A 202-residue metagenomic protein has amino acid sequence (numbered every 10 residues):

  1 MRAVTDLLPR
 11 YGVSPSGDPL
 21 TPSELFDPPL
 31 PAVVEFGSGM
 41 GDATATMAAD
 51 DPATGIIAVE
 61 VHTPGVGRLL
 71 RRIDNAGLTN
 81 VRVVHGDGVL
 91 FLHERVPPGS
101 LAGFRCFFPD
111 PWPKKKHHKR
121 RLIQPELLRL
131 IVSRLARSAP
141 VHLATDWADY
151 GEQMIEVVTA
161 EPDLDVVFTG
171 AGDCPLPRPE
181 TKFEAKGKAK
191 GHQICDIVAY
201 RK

Functional and structural regions predicted by a protein language model:
M1-V34, M40-D51: S-adenosyl-L-methionine
F36, V59: Conserved beta-strand/loop positions that form the S-adenosyl-L-methionine
H62: Conserved SAM/SAH-binding beta-strand->alpha-helix loop
V66-G67, G151: Short alpha-helix immediately C-terminal to the canonical SAM-binding loop
L70-P98: S-adenosyl-L-methionine
I123-R137: A short glycine-rich, Lys/Arg-flanked "PGG" loop and its adjoining helix->strand segment in the class I
R137-T145: Conserved beta-strand signature within the Rossmann-like core of class I S-adenosyl-L-methionine
E152-K202: Class I S-adenosyl-L-methionine
